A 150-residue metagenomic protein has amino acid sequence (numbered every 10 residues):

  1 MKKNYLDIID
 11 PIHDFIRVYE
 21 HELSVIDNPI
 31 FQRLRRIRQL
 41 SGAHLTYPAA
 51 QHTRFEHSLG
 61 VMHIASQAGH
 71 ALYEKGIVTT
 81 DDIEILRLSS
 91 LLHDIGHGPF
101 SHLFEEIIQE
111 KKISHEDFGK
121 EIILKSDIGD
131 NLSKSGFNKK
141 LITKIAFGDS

Functional and structural regions predicted by a protein language model:
M1-R38, L45-L88, G96-S150: Sequence-structural signature of the catalytic-core scaffold of metal-dependent phosphohydrolases that act on
